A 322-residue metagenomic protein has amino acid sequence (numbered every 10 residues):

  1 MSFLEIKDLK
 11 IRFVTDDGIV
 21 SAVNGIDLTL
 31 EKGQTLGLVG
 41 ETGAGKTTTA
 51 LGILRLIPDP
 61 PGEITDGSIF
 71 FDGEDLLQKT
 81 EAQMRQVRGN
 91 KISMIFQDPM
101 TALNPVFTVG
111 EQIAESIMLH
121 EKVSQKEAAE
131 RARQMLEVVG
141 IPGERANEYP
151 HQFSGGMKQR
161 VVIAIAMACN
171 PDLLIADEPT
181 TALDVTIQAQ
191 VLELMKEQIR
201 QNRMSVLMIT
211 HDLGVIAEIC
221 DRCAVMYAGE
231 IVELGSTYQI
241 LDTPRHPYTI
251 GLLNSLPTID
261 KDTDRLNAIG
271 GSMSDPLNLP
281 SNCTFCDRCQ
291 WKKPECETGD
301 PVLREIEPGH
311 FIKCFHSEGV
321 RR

Functional and structural regions predicted by a protein language model:
R55, I175, P179, L183-D264: P-loop NTP-binding/switch modules centered on Walker-like glycine-rich loops
F71-D75, K126-E144, L253: Conserved ABC ATPase "signature" region
L76-S93, L119, Q239-P244, S274-P280: ABC ATPase NBD coupling module
A146, S236-R322: Short catalytic/signature loops enriched in Gly
E148-F153, M157: Conserved ABC ATPase signature
A168-D172: A short, proline-enriched helix->beta-strand linker immediately N-terminal to the Walker B motif in ABC-type P-loop
